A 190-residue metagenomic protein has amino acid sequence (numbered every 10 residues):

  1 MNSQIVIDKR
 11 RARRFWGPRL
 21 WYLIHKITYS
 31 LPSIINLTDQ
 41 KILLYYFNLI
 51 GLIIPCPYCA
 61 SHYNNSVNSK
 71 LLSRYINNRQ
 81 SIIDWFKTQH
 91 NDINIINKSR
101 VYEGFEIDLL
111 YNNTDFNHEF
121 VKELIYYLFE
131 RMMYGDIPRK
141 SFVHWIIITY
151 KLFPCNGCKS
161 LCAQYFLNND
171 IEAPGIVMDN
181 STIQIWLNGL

Functional and structural regions predicted by a protein language model:
M1-I53, P57-L190: Mid-to-C-terminal functional-domain signal that highlights helix-capping/loop sites within ligand-binding modules
